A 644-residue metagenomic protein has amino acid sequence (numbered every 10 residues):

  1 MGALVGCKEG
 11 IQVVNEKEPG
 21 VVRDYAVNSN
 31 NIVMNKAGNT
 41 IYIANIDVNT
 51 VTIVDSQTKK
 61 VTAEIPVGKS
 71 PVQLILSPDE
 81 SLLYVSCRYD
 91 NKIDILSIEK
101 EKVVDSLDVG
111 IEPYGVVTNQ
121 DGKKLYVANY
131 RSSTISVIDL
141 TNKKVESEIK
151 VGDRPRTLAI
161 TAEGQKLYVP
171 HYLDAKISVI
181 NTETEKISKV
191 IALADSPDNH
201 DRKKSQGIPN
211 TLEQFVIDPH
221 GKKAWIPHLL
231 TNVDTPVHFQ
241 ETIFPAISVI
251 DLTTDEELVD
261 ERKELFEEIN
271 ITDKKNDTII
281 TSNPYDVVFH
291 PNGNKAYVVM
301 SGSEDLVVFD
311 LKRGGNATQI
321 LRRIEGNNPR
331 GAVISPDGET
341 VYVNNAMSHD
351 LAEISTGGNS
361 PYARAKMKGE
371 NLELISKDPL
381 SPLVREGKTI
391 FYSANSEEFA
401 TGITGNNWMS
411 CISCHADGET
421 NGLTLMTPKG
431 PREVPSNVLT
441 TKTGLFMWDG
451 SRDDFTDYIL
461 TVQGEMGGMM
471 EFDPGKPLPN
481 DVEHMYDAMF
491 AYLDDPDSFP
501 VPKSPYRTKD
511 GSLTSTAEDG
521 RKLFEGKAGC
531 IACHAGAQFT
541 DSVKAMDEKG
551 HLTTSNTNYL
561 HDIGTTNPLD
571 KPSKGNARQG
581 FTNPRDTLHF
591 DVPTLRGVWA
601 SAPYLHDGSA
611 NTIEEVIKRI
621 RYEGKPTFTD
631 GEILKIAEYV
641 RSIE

Functional and structural regions predicted by a protein language model:
A3, C7-A394: Predominantly soluble domains enriched in secretory-pathway, periplasmic, or organellar proteins
K204, P209-A246, I250-E644: Periplasmic c-type cytochrome electron-transfer domains
